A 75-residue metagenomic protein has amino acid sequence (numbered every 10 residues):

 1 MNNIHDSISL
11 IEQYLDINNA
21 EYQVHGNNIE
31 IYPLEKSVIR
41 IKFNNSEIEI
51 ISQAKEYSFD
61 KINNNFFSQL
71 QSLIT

Functional and structural regions predicted by a protein language model:
M1-I29, Q53-S68: Negatively charged, low-complexity tracts enriched in Asp/Glu with abundant Ser/Thr
M1-N2, L73-T75: Short intrinsically disordered terminal tails
Y32-S58: Acidic, low-complexity, intrinsically disordered interaction modules
